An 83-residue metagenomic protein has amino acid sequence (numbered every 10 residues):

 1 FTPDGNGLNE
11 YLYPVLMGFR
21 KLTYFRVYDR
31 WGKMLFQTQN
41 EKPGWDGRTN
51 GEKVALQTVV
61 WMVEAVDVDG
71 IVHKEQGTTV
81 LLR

Functional and structural regions predicted by a protein language model:
F1-R83: Short loop/turn motifs at secondary-structure boundaries
